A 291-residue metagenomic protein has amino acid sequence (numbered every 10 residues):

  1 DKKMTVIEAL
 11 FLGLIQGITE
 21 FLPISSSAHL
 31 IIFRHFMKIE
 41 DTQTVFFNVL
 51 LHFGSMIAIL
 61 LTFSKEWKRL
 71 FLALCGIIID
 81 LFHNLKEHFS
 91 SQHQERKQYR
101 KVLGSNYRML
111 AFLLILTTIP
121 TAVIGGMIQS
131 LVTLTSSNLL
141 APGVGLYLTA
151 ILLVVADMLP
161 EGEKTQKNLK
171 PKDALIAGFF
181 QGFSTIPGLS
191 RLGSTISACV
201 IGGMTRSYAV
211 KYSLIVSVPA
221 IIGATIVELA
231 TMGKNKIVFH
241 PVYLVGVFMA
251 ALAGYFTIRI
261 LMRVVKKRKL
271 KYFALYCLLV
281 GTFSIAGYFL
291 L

Functional and structural regions predicted by a protein language model:
K2-L291: Multi-pass membrane proteins that catalyze or facilitate reactions on polyprenyl-/lipid-phosphate substrates and their
